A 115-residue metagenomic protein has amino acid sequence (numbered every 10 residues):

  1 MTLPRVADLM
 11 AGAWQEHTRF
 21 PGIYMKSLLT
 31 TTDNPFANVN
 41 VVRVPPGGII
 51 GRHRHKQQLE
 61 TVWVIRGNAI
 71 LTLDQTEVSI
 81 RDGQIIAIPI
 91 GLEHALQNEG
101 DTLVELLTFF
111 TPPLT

Functional and structural regions predicted by a protein language model:
M1-F36: A short, N-terminal "cap"/entry segment at the start of jelly-roll beta-barrel domains of the cupin/DSBH fold
S27, N40-H55: Conserved short histidine dyad/triad with adjacent acidic residue
V41, T102-T115: A short hydrophobic beta-strand segment most commonly corresponding to one strand of the jelly-roll/cupin
V42, N68, T76-V78: Well-ordered beta-strand scaffold positions
P46, Q57-Q58, T76, L92-E93 (+1 more regions): A generic "binding-loop/recognition-motif" signal
R52, L71-T72, I88, H94-G100: Short beta-strand His + acidic residue motifs that chelate non-heme Fe in jelly-roll/DSBH and cupin folds
Q57-E60, V64-A69: Glycine- and acidic-residue-biased ligand/ion/polar-headgroup-sensing regions
Q75-I90: Short acidic-glycine-tyrosine-enriched beta hairpin
